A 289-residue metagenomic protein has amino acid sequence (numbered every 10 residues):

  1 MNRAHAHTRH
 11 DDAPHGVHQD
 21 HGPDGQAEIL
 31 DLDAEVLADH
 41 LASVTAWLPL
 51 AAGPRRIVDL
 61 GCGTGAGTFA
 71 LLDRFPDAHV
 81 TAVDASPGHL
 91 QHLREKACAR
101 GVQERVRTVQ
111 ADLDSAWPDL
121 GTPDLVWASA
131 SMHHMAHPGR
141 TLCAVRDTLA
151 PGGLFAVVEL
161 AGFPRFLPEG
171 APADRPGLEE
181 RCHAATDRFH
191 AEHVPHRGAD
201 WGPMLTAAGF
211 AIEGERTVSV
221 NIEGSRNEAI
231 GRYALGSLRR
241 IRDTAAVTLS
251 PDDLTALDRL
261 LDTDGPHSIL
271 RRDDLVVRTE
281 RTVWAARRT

Functional and structural regions predicted by a protein language model:
R3, A199, A211-T289: Conserved Class I S-adenosyl-L-methionine
H15-A38: Class I SAM-dependent methyltransferase Rossmann-like catalytic core, especially the SAM/SAH-binding loop
A34-R55, A70: Conserved alpha-helix/loop element of class I SAM-dependent methyltransferases that forms part of the SAM/SAH-binding
V58, G65-A116: Class I SAM-dependent methyltransferase SAM/SAH-binding core
W117-V126: A short acidic, Gly/Pro-enriched loop at the edge of an enzyme's catalytic core that lines a small-molecule cofactor
A128-M132, V158: Residues lining the SAM
G139-L154: A short glycine-rich, Lys/Arg-flanked "PGG" loop and its adjoining helix->strand segment in the class I
A156-E228: Conserved catalytic/acceptor-binding region of the Class I
